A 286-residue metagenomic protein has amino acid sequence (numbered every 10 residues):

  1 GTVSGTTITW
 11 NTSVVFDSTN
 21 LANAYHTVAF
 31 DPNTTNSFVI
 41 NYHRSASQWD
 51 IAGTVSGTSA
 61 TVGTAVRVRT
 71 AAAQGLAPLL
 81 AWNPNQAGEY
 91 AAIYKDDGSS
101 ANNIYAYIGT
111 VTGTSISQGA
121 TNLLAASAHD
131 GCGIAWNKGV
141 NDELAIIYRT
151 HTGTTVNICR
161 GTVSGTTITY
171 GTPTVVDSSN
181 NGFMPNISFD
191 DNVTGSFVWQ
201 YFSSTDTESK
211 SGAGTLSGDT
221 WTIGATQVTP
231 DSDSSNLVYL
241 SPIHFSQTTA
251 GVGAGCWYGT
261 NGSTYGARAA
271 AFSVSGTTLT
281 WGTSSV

Functional and structural regions predicted by a protein language model:
G1-V286: Polar, enzyme-active/binding microenvironments
